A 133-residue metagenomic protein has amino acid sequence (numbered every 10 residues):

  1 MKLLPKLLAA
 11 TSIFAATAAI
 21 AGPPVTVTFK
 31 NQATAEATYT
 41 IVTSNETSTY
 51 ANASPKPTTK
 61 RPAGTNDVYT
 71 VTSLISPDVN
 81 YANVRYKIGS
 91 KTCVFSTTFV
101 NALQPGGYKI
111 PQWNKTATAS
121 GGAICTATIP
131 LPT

Functional and structural regions predicted by a protein language model:
K2-A10: Sec-dependent signal peptide recognition, specifically the positively charged N-region followed immediately by
I13: Aromatic-rich surface patch/π-platform used for binding flat ligands and interfaces
A16-A18: N-terminal signal peptide c-region/cleavage motif recognized by signal peptidases
I20-T133: Intrinsically disordered, low-complexity segments enriched in small/polar residues
